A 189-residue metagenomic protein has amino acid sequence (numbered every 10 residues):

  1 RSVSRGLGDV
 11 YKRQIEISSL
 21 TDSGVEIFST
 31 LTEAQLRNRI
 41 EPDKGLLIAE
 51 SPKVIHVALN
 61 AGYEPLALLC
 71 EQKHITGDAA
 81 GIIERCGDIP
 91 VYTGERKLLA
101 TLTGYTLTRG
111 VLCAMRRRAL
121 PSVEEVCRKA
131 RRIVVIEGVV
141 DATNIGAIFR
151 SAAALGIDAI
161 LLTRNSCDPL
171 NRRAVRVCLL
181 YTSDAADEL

Functional and structural regions predicted by a protein language model:
R1-Y11, Y181-L189: Single conserved hydrophobic/aromatic residue that forms the stacking wall/gate of nucleotide- or nucleobase-binding
K12-Q72: Boundary-proximal intrinsically disordered activation/regulatory segments immediately upstream of a helical core
I15, N60, A119-S183: RNA substrate-binding interface of SAM-dependent RNA methyltransferases
G77-G87: Short, aromatic/basic amphipathic alpha-helical patches
I89-T93: A glycine-rich helix N-cap at a beta->alpha junction
A100: Glycine/small-residue-rich loop that forms an oxyanion/phosphate-binding "nest" at active or ligand-binding sites
T103: Polar, low-complexity loop segments and adjacent catalytic/binding residues used for recognizing and processing sugar
C113: Glycine-rich phosphate-binding loops that contact phosphosugars or nucleotide phosphates
